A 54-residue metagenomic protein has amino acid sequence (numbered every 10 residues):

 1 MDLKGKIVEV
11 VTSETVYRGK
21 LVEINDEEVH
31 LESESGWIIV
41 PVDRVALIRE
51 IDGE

Functional and structural regions predicted by a protein language model:
M1-E54: Conserved RNA-binding domains used in RNP assembly and mRNA/RNA metabolism
